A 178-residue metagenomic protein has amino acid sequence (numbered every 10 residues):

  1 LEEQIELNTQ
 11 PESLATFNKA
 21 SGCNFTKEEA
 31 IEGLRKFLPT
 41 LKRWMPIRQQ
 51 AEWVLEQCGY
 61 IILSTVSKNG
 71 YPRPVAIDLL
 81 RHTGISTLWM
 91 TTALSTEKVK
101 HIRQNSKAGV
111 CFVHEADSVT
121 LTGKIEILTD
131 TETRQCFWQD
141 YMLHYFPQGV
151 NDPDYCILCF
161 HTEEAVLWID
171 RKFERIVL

Functional and structural regions predicted by a protein language model:
E2-W44, T120-L178: Charged, gly/pro-rich active-site loop segments
W53-K68, A108-C111: A short, Trp-centered hydrophobic/proline-enriched beta-strand micro-motif
W53-L55, N69, L79-R81, K100-H101: Short, conserved, surface-exposed binding loops centered on an aromatic residue
E56, P72, R103, S118 (+1 more regions): Short solvent-exposed loop/turn micro-motifs enriched in small/polar/acidic residues
C58-Y60, S86-L88, N105-A108, P153-Y155 (+1 more regions): Short, surface-exposed beta-edge/turn micro-motifs
Y60-S86, M90: N-terminal leader/targeting helix
T65-S67, F112-H114, P147-P153: A short, aromatic/hydrophobic, helix- or strand-capping loop or linear motif that either lines the entrance/gate
L80-H114: A short mixed-secondary-structure module that forms the rim of ligand-binding clefts
